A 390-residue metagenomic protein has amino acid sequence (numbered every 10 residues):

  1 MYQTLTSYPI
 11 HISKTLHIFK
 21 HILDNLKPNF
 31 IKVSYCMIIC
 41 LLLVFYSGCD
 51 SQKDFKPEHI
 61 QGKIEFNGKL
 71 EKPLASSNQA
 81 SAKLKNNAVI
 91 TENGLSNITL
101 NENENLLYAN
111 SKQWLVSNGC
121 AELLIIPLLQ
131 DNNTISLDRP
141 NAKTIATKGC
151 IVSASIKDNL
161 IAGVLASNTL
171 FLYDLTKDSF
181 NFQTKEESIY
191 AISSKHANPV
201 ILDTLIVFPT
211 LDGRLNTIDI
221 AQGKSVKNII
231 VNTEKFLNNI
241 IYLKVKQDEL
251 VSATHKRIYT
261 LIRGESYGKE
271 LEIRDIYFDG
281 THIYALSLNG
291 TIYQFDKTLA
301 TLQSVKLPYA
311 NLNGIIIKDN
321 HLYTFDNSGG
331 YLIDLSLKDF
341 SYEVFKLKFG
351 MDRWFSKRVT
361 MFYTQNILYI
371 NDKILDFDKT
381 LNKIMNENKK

Functional and structural regions predicted by a protein language model:
G48-T147, F377, E387: N-terminal "mature head" segments of proteins
G68-S77, T99-K112, T147-K157, A191-N198 (+4 more regions): Repeated scaffold domains used in trafficking and secretory/extracellular systems, primarily beta-propellers
P73-T91, T99, N105-L124, D158-L165 (+7 more regions): Short beta-strand elements that form the blades of beta-propeller/WD-repeat-like and other beta-sheet-rich scaffold
G94-L100, I135-A146, S179-A191, K224-E234 (+3 more regions): A short beta-strand motif characteristic of beta-propeller blades
L124, F171, N216, Y259-T260 (+2 more regions): WD40 beta-propeller blade core
L128-L129, D174-D178, I220-G223, I262-G264 (+2 more regions): Short loop/turn segments that connect beta-strands within beta-propeller blades
Y190-K269: Solenoidal tandem-repeat scaffolds enriched in leucines and small polar residues
R263-F355: Intrinsically disordered, low-complexity segments enriched in Gly and acidic/Ser/Thr residues that form flexible
